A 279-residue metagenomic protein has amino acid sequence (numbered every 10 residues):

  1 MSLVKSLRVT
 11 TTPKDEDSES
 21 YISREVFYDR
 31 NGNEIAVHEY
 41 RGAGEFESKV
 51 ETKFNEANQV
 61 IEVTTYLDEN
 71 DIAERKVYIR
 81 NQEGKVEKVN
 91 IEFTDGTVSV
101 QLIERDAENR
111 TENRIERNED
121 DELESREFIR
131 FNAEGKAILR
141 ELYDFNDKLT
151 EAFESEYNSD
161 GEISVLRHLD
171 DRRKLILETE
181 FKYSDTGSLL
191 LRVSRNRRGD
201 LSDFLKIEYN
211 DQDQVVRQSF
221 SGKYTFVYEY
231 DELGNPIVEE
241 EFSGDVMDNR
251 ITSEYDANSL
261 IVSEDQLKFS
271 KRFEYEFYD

Functional and structural regions predicted by a protein language model:
M1-D279: Buried hydrophobic residues that stabilize the cores of well-folded domains
